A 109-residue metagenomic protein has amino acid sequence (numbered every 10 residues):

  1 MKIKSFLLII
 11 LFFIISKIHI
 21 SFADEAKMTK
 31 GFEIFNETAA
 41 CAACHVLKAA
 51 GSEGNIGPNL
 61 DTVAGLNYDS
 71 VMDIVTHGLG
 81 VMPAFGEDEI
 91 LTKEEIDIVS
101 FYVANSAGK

Functional and structural regions predicted by a protein language model:
M1-A26, G108-K109: N-terminal export/targeting leaders of redox proteins
M1-I3, V75-V81, I90: Extended, non-globular alpha-helical segments
F22, E37, G54: His/Cys-centered metal/cofactor-coordination and adjacent catalytic loops
E25-K48: Sequence/structural segment immediately N-terminal to covalent heme-attachment motifs in c-type and related
N36, A40, G65, T76-G80 (+1 more regions): Sec-exported extracytoplasmic/periplasmic mature domains
A42-T76, V81: Gly/Gly-Pro-rich "capping" loops immediately C-terminal to redox-active cysteine motifs in periplasmic/lumenal
D88-K109: C-terminal capping alpha-helices of c-type cytochrome domains
